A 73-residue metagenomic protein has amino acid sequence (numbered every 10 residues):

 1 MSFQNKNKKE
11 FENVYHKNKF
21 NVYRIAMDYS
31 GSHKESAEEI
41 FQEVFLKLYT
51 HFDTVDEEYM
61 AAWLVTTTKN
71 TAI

Functional and structural regions predicted by a protein language model:
S2-N13, Y23-E43, F52-Y59: Short, charged helix-capping/linker segments at alpha-helix termini
K19, Q42-L46, E58-I73: Σ70-family region 2.3-2.4 aromatic/basic alpha-helix that recognizes the −10 promoter and nucleates DNA melting
M27, Y49, K69: Short, locally clustered residues in the helix-turn-helix/winged-helix DNA-binding domain
